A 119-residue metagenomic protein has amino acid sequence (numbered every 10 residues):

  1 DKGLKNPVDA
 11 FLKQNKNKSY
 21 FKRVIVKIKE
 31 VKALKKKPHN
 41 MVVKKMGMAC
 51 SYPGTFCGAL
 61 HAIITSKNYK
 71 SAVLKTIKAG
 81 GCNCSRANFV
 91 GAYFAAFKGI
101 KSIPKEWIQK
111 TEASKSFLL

Functional and structural regions predicted by a protein language model:
D1-G80: Accessory "access/gating" subregions that flank catalytic or transport cores
G54, G58-L119: Catalytic phosphate/nucleotide-handling subdomain of diverse soluble enzymes
